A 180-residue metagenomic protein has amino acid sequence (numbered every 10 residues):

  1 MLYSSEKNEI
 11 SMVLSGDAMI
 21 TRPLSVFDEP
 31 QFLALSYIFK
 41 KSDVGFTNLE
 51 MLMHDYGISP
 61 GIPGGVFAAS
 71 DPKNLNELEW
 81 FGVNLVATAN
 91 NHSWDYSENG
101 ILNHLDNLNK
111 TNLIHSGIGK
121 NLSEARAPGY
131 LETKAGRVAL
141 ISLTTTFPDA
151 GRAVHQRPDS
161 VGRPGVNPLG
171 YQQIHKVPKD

Functional and structural regions predicted by a protein language model:
M1-D180: Acidic, metal/ion-coordinating pockets
